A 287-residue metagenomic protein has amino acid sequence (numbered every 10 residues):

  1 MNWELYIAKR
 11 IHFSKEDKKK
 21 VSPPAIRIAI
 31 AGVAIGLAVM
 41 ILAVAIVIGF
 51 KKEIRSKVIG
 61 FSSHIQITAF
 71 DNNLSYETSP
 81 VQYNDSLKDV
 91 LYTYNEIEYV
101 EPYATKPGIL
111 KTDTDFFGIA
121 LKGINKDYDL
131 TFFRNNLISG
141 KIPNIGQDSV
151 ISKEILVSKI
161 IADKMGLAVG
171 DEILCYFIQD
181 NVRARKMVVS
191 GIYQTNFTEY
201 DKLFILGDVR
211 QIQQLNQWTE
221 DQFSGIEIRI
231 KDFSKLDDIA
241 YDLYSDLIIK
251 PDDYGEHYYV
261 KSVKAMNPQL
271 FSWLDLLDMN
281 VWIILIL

Functional and structural regions predicted by a protein language model:
M1-L37: N-terminal Sec/SRP start-transfer signal
E16-R27, I239, L243-D246, K250-L287: Peri-transmembrane interface segments
P23-A25, A38-S63: Alpha-helical transmembrane segments
K51-N84: Membrane-interface junction motifs in transport/secretion proteins
I65, I161-A162, D221-Y244: A short beta-strand structural signal in non-transmembrane regions
D71-T78, Q194-N196, I228-D237, K264-N267: Structural beta->alpha junctions
D85-D221: A structural signal for hydrophobic secondary-structure junctions, strongest on transmembrane helix-loop-helix units
